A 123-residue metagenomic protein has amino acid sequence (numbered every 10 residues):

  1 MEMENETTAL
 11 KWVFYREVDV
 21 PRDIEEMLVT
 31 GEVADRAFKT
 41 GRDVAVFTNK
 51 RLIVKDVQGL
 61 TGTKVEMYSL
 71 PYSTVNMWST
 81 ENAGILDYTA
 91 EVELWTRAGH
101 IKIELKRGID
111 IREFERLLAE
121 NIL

Functional and structural regions predicted by a protein language model:
M1-A45, G108, E113, E120-L123: Anionic N-terminal interaction surfaces
L28-V44, T48-H100, E120: Phosphoinositide-binding peripheral membrane targeting modules
T96-E113: Canonical phosphoinositide-binding patch of PH/PH-like domains
